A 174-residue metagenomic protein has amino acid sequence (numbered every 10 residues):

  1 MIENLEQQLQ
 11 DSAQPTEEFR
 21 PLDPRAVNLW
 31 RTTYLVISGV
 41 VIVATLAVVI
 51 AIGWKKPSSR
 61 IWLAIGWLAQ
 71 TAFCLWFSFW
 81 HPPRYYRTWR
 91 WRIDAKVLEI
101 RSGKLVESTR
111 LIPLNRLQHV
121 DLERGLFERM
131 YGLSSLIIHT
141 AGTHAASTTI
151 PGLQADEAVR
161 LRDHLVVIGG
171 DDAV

Functional and structural regions predicted by a protein language model:
M1-N115, H119-V174: N-terminal basic, Ser/Thr-rich segments that initiate or prime the first beta/alpha elements at protein or domain
